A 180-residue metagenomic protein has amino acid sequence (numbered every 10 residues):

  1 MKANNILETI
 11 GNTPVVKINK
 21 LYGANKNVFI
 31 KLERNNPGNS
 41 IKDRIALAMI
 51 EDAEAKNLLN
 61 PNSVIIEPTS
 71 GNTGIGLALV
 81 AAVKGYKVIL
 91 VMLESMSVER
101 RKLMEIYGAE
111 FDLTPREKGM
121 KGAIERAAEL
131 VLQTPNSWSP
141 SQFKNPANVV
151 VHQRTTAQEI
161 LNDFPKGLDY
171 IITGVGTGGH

Functional and structural regions predicted by a protein language model:
M1-H180: PLP-dependent amino-acid enzyme catalytic core
